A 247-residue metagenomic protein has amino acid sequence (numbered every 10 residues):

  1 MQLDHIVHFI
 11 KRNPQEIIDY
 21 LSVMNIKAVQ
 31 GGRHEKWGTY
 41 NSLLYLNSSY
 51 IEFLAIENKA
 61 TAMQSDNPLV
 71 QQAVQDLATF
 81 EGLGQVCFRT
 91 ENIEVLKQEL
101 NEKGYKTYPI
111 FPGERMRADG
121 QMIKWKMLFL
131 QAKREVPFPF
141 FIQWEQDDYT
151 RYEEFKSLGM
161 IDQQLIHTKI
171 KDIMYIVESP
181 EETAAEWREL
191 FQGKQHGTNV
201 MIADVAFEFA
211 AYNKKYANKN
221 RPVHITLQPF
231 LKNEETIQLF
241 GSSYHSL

Functional and structural regions predicted by a protein language model:
M1-L3, H8-K27, T39, L46-P112 (+1 more regions): Glyoxalase I/VOC metalloenzyme domain signal
K27-E35: Conserved catalytic-core motifs of GNAT/GCN5-like acyltransferases
